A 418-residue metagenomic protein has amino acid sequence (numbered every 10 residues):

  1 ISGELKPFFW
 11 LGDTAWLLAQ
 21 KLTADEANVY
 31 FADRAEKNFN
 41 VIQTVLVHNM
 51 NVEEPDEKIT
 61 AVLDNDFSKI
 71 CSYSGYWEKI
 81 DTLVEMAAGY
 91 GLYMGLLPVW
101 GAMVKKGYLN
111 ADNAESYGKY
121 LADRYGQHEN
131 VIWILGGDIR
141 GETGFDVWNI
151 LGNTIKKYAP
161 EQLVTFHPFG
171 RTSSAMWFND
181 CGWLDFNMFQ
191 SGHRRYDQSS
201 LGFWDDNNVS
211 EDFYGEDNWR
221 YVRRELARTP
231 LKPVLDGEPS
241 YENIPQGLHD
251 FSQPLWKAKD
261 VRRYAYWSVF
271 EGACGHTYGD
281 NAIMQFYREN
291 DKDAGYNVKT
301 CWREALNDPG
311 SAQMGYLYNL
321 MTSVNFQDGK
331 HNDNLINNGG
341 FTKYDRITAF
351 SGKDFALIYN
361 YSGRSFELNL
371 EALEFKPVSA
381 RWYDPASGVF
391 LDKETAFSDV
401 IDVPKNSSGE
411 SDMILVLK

Functional and structural regions predicted by a protein language model:
S2-Q198, D206-D212, E216-D217: Active-site mouth of glycoside hydrolases
K6, R223, P230-V234, Y241-P245 (+2 more regions): Aromatic- and carboxylate-lined catalytic core of secreted/periplasmic carbohydrate-active enzymes
G12, E394-T395: Short clusters of small/polar residues that mark proteolytic maturation junctions
G95, D112-G118, F251-W256, D293-Y296 (+1 more regions): Short, electropositive alpha-helical surface patch
I134-G136, T165-P168, M188, L235-E238 (+2 more regions): Short beta-strand segments
N179-M188, T229-L231, E271-C274: Glycine-enriched alpha-helix->loop->beta-strand junction motifs that scaffold or abut catalytic
G192-D212, E216-K257: Active-site clefts of carbohydrate-active enzymes
A396-V400: Short, solvent-exposed loop/turn segments in extracellular or other extracytoplasmic domains
